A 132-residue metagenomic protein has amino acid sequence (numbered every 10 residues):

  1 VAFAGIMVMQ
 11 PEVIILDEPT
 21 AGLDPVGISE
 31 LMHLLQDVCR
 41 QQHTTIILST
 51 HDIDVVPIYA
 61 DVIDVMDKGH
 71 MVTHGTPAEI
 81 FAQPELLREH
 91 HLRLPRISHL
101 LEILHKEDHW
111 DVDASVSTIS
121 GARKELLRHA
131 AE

Functional and structural regions predicted by a protein language model:
V1-F3, M7: ABC ATPase C-loop
V8-E12: A short, proline-enriched helix->beta-strand linker immediately N-terminal to the Walker B motif in ABC-type P-loop
I14-D17: Catalytic Walker B motif of ABC-type/P-loop ATPase nucleotide-binding domains
S29-Q41: Helical segment within the ABC ATPase nucleotide-binding domain
T50-H51: H-loop/switch region of ABC-family ATPase nucleotide-binding domains
V56-I58: A short, surface-exposed alpha-helical micro-motif characterized by mixed small hydrophobic and charged/polar residues
H74-G75: ABC ATPase "signature
